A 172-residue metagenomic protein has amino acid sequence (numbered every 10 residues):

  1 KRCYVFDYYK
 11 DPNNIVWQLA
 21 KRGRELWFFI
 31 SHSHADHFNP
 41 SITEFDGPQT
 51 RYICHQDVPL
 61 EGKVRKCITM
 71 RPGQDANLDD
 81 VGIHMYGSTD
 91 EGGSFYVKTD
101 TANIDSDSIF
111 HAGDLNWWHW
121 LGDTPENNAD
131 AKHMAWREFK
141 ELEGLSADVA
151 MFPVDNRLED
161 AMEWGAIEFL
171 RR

Functional and structural regions predicted by a protein language model:
K1-G23, K66-S146: Core dinuclear metal-dependent hydrolase active-site scaffold
D11-V58, K140-M151: Active-site metal-binding motif and surrounding structural segment of the metallo-beta-lactamase
I15-V16, F38-S41, K63-V64, W120-G122 (+1 more regions): Short glycine-/acidic-enriched loop or helix-start segments at secondary-structure transitions that form or flank
R22, E44-P48, N127-D130, I167-L170: Glycine-rich, phosphate-binding/catalytic loops in enzymes
E25, S146-F152, A161-R172: Proline-aspartate-enriched helix->loop->beta-strand connector
H34, T89, N116, P153-R157: Catalytic metal-binding/acid-base residues of hydrolase active sites
T43-R51, H55-G82, R171: Non-globular, low-confidence helical/coil segments that flank catalytic cores
M134-K140, R157-L170: A short, acidic, amphipathic alpha-helical segment used as a generic capping/interface helix at domain edges
